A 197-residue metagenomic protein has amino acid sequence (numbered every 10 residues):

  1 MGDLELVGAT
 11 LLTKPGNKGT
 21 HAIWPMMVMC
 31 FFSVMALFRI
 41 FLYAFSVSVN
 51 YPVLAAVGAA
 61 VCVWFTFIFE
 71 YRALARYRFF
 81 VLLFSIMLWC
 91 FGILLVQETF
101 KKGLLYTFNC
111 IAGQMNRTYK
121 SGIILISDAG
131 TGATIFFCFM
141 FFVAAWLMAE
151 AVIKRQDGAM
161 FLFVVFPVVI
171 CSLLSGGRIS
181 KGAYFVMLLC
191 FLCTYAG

Functional and structural regions predicted by a protein language model:
M1-G197: Linear, non-domain "peripheral" regions
